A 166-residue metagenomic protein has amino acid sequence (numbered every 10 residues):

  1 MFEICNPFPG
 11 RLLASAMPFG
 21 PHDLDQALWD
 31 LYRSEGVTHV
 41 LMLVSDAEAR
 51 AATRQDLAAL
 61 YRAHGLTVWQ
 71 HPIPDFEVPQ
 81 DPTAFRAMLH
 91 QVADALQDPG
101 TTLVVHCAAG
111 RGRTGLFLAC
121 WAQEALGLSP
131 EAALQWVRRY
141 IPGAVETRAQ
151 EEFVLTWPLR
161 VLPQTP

Functional and structural regions predicted by a protein language model:
M1-V104, L116-P166: Cys-dependent protein tyrosine phosphatase-like superfamily
C107: Short cysteine clusters
G110: Conserved G/P- and acidic residue-centered "switch" motifs that form tight phosphate/ATP-binding loops in soluble
R113: Conserved SAM/SAH-binding loop-helix junction of Class I S-adenosyl-L-methionine-dependent methyltransferases
